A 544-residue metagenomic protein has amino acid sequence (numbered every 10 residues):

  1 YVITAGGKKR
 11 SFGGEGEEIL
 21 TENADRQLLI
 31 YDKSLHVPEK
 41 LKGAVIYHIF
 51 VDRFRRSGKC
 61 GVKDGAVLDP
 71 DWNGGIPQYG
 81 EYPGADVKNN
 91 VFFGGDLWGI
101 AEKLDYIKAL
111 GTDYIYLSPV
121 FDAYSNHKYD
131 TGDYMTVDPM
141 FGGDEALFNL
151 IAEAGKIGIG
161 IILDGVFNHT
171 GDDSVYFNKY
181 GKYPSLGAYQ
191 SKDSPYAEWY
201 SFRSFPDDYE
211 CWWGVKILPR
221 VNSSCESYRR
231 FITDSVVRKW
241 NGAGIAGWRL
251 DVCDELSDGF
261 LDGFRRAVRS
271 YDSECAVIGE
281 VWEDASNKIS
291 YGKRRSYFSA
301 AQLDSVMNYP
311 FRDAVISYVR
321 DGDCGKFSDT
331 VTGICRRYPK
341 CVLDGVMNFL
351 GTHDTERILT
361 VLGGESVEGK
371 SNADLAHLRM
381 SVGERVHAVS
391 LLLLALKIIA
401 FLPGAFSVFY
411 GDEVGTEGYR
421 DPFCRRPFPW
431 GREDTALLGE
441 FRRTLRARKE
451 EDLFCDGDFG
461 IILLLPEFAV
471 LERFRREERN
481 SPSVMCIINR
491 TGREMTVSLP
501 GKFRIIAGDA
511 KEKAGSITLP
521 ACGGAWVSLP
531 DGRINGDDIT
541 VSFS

Functional and structural regions predicted by a protein language model:
V2-H48, F54-G75, Y79-G80: The feature marks proteins involved in alpha-glucan
V45-Y47, I115-L117, I161-L163, W248 (+3 more regions): Hydrophobic faces of well-ordered beta-strands that scaffold small-molecule active sites in alpha/beta enzyme cores
V51-Y114, V120-A243, F264-S270, N287: Substrate-binding/active-site clefts of carbohydrate-active enzymes
D52, G292, N348-M380, L396-D434: Aromatic/acidic polysaccharide-binding cleft in carbohydrate-active enzymes
I151-G160, H169, S174-S185, S235-R238 (+4 more regions): Active-site-proximal helices and loops of the catalytic beta/alpha 8
I462-P500: Carbohydrate-binding surface patches
P500-D509: Solvent-exposed beta-hairpin/edge-strand motifs
G515-S544: C-terminal beta-strand-rich structural cap/linker in extracellular carbohydrate-active enzymes
